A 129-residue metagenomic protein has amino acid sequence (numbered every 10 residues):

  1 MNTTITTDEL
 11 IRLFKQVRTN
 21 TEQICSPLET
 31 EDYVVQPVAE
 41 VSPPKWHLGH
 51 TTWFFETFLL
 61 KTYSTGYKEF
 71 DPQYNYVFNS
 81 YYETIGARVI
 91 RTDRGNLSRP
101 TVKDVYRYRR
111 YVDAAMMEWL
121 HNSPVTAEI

Functional and structural regions predicted by a protein language model:
M1-K45, T52-I129: Aromatic-glycine hotspot motif
